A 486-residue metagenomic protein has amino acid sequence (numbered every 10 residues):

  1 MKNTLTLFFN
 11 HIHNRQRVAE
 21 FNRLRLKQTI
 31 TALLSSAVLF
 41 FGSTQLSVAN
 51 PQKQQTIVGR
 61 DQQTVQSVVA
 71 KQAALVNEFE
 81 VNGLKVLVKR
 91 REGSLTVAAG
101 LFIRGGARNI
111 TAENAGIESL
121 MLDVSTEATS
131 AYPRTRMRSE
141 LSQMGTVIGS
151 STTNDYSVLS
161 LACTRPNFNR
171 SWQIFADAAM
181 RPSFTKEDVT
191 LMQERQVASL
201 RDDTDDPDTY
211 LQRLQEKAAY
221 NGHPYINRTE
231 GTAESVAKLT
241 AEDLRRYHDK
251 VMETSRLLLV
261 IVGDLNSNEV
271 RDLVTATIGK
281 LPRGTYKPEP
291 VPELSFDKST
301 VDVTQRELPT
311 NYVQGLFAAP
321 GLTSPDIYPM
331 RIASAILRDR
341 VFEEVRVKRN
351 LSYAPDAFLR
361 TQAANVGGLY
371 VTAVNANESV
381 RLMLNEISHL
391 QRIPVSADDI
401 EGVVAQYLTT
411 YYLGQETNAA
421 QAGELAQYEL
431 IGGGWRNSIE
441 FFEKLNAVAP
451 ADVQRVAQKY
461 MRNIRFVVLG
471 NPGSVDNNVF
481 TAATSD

Functional and structural regions predicted by a protein language model:
M1-L26: N-terminal secretory signal peptides that target proteins for export/translocation
F21, P51-V58, M137-Y247, I400-A419: Acidic/histidine-enriched segments that form metal/cofactor-coordinating and catalytic pocket/exosite environments
T31-S43: Bacterial N-terminal signal peptides
A49-V68, L258-I261, Y370, E401-D486: C-terminal regions of mature proteins
K53-Q63, N221, Y225-T229, T254 (+2 more regions): An aromatic/glycine/proline-enriched structural segment found at the starts of mature extracellular/organellar domains
A98-A162, R228, I336-L351, F358: M16/MPP (pitrilysin/insulinase) zinc-metallopeptidase core fold and M16-derived inactive scaffolds
E127-A131, A162-Q193, L359-G414, A482-D486: M16/insulysin-pitrilysin zinc metalloprotease superfamily fold
V197-R213, P292-T310, V347-L351, I393-I439 (+2 more regions): Short acidic/His-enriched helical or mixed secondary-structure segments at domain edges of catalytic enzymes and some
